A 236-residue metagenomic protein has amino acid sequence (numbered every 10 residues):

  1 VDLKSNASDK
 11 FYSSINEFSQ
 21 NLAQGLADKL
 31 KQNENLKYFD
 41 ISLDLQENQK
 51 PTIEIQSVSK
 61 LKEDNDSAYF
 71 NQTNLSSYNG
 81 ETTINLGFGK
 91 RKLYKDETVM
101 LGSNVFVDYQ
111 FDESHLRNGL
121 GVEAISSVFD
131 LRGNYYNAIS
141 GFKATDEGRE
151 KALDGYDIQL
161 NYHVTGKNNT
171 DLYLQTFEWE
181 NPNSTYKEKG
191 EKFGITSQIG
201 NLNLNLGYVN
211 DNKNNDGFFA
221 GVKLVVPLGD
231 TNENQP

Functional and structural regions predicted by a protein language model:
V1-Q32, I139-T185, G190-K192, T196-P236: Flexible, glycine-rich linker and terminal segments associated with outer-membrane beta-barrel/transport systems
D2-S67, N71-E81: Outer-membrane beta-barrel initiation region
N35-K37, Q49-I55, N79-L86, V99 (+5 more regions): Residues that define the transmembrane beta-barrel architecture of outer-membrane proteins
K37-L45, S67-S77, M100-Q110, L131-I139 (+3 more regions): Transmembrane beta-strand segments that form the barrel wall of outer-membrane beta-barrel proteins
E47-Q49, L61-N65, K92-E97, I125-V128 (+3 more regions): Outer-membrane beta-barrel strand-turn architecture
I55, K62-N85, E147-N168: Eukaryotic alpha-helical scaffold "rod" segments
I55-S59, L86-K90, V105, L120-S126 (+3 more regions): Residues on the lipid-exposed face of transmembrane beta-strands in outer-membrane beta-barrel proteins
F111-N134, G141: Amphipathic alpha-helical interface segments within eukaryotic helical scaffold and small GTPase-regulatory domains
